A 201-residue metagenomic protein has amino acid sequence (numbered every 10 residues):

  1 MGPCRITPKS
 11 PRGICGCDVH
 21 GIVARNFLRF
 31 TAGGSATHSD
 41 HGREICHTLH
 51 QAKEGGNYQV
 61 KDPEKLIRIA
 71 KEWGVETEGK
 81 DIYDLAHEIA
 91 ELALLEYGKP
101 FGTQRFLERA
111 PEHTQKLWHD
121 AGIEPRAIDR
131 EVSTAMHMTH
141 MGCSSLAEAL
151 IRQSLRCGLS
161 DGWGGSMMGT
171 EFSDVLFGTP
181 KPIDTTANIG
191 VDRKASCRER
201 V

Functional and structural regions predicted by a protein language model:
M1-V201: Metallocofactor- and cofactor-centric catalytic cores in central/energy metabolism, strongly enriched
